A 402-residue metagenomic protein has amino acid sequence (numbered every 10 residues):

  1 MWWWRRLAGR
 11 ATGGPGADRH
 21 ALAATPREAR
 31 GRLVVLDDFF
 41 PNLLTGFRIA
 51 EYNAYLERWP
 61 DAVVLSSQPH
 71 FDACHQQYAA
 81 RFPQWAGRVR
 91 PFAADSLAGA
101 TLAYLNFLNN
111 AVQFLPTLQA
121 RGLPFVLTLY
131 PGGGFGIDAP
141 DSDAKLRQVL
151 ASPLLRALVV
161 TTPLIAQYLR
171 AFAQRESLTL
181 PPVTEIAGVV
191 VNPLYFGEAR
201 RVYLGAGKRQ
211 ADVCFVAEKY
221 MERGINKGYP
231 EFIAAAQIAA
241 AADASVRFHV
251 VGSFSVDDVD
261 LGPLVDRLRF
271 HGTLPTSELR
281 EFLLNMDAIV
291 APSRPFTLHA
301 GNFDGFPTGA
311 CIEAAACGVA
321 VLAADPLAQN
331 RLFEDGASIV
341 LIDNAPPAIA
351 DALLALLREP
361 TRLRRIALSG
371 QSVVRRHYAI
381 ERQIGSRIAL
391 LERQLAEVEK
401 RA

Functional and structural regions predicted by a protein language model:
V34-V35, R90-V112: Short N-terminal targeting/anchoring amphipathic segment
L102-L105, T117-G136, L158-V159: Active-site proximal beta-strand in glycosyltransferases
K145-L146, S152-T184, D258-V259, R331: A short, active-site helix/loop in glycosyltransferases that binds the activated sugar's phosphate group
G205-D260, T276-S277: Conserved catalytic-core segment of nucleotide-activated headgroup transferases in glycan assembly
R223-K227, P292-I312, A324-R331: Nucleotide-sugar-dependent
D257-A288: Nucleotide-activated donor-binding/catalytic signature segment of Leloir-type glycosyltransferases, i.e., the conserved
F333-P347, A355-P360: Conserved acidic donor-binding segment of nucleotide-sugar-dependent glycosyltransferases
D343-N344, T361-R393: A charged, aromatic-enriched C-terminal amphipathic alpha-helix characteristic of glycosyltransferases across folds
